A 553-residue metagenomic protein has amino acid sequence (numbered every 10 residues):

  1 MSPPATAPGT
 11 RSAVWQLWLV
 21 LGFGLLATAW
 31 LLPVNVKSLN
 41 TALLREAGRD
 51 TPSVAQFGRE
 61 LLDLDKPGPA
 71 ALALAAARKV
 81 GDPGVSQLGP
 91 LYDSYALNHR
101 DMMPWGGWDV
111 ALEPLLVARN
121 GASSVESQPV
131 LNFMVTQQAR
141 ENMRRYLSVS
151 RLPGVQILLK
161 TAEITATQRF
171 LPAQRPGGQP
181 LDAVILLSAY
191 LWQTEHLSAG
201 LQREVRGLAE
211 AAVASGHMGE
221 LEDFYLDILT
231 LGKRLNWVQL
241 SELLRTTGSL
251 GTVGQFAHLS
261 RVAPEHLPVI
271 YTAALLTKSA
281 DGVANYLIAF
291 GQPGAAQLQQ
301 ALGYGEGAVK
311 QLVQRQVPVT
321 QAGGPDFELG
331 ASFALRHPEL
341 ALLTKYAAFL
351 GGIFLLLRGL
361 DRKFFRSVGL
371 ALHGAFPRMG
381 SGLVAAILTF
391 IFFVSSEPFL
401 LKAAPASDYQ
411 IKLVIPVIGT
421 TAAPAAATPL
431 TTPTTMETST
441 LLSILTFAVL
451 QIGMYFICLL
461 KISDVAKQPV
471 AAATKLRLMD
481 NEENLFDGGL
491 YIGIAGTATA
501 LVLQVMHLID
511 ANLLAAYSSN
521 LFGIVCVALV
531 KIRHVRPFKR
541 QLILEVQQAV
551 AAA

Functional and structural regions predicted by a protein language model:
M1-A42, F392: Hydrophobic secretory-pathway targeting helix
A5-W15, S367-I387, L430-E437, A472-G488 (+1 more regions): Membrane-interface segments at loop-to-transmembrane junctions
W30-F327: N-terminal targeting peptides and non-cytosolic leader segments immediately upstream of the first transmembrane helix
R261-L343, F354, D361-L372, Y409 (+3 more regions): Membrane-proximal, non-transmembrane alpha-helical segments
P338-K363, L441-F456: Selective detector of the "anchor" transmembrane alpha-helix that sits immediately C-terminal
A341-Y346, T431, T435, S439-F447 (+1 more regions): Pore-lining and gate-forming transmembrane alpha-helices of multi-pass membrane transport proteins
S396-S407, A423-T432, A500-L514, V535: Transmembrane helix-loop junctions at the membrane interface of multipass transporters and ion channels
H507-A553: Channel- or pocket-lining gating/hinge segments that regulate access to a cavity or pore
